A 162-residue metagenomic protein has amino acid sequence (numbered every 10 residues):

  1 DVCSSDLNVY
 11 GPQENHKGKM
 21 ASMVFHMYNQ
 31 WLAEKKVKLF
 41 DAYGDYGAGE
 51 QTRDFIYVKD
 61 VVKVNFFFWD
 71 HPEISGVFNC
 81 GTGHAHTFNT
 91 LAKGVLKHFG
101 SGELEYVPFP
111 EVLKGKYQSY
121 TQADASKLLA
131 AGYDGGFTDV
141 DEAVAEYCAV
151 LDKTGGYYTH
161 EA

Functional and structural regions predicted by a protein language model:
D1-S4: Short, small-residue-biased leader/transition segments that mark boundaries at the very start of proteins
N8-V9, F55: PG/GG-rich flexible active-site loop of Rossmann-like NAD(P)H-dependent oxidoreductases, especially the SDR superfamily
V9-G11, V61: Conserved sequence/active-site signature of Rossmann-fold short-chain dehydrogenase/reductase
P12-N15, K127: Short beta-loop-alpha junction of Rossmann-like oxidoreductase domains
E14-K19, K116-S119: Short, solvent-exposed loop/turn segments at secondary-structure boundaries
W31-A162: C-terminal substrate-binding subdomain of Rossmann-fold SDR/epimerase-dehydratase oxidoreductases
